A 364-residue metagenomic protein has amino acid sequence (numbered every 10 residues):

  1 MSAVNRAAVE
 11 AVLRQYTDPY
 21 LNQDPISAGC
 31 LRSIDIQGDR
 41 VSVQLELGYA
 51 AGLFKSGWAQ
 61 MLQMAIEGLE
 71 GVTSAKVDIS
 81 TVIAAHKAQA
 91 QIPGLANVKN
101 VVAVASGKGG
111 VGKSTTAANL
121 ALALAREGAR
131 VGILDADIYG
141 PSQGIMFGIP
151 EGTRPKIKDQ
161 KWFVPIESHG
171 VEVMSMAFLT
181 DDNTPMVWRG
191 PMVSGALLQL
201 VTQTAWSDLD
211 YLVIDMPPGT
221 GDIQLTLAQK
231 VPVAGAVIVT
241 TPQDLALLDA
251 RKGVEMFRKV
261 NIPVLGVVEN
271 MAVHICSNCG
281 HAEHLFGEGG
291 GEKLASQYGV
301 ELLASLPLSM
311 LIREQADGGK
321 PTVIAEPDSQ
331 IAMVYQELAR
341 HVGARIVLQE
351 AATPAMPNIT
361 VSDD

Functional and structural regions predicted by a protein language model:
M1-R32: N-proximal, solvent-exposed amphipathic alpha-helical segments enriched in charged/polar residues
S27-C30, D35, L47-A105, A339 (+3 more regions): Extreme N-terminal, non-catalytic leader segments that precede Walker-type/kinase nucleotide-binding cores
Q60, W206, D210-Y211, P217-G318: Conserved catalytic-core segment of NTP-binding enzymes
V101-I138, V254: Walker A/P-loop phosphate-binding motif and the immediately C-terminal alpha-helix
L124-W188, S194: Phosphate-binding loop that captures ATP/GTP phosphates
P155-I157, M176-P191, L200-Q224: Switch II (G3) loop of P-loop NTPases
M174, M216, Q229, E337: Glycine-rich phosphate-binding loops of nucleotide-dependent enzymes
G318-S329: C-terminal boundary of histidine-terminating zinc-finger modules
